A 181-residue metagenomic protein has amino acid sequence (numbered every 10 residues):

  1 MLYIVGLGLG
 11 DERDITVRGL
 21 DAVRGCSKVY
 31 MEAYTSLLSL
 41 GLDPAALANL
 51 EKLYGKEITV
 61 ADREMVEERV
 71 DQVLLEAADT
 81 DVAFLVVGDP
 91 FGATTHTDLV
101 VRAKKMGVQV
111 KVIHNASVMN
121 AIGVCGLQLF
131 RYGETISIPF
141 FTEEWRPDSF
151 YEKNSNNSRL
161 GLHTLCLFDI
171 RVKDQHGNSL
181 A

Functional and structural regions predicted by a protein language model:
M1-Q109: Class I S-adenosyl-L-methionine
L2, D81-V82, S158-A181: A contiguous loop/helix-start segment that scaffolds small-molecule binding in enzyme catalytic cores
M31, V66-R69, A121, F130 (+1 more regions): Residues in flexible loops and secondary-structure boundaries
T35, A116-V118, I170-V172: Short beta-alpha junction loops
G41-D43, I113, S117, S179-A181: Secondary-structure junction/capping motif
D62, Q128-R131, A181: Short, solvent-exposed coil/turn linker segments
V73-E76, F150-N156, A181: A short, acidic, amphipathic alpha-helical segment used as a generic capping/interface helix at domain edges
G88-T164: Class I SAM-dependent methyltransferase SAM-binding "motif I" and its flanking Rossmann-like core
